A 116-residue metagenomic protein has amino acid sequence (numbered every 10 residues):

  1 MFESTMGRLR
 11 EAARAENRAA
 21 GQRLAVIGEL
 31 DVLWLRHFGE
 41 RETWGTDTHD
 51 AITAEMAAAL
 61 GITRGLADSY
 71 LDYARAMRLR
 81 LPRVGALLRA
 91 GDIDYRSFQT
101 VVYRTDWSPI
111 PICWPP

Functional and structural regions predicted by a protein language model:
M1-P116: Peripheral, non-cofactor segments flanking catalytic/redox cores
